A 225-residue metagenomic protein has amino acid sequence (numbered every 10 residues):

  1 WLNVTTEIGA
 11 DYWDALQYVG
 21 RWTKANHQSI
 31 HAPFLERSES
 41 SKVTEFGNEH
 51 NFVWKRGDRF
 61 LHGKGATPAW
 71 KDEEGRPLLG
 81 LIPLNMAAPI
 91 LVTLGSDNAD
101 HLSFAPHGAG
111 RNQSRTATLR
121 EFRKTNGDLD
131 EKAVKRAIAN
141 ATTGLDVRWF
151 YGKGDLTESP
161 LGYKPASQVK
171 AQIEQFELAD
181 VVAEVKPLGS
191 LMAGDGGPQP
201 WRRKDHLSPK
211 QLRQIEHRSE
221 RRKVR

Functional and structural regions predicted by a protein language model:
W1-R225: Domain-length cofactor-binding catalytic modules of enzymes
